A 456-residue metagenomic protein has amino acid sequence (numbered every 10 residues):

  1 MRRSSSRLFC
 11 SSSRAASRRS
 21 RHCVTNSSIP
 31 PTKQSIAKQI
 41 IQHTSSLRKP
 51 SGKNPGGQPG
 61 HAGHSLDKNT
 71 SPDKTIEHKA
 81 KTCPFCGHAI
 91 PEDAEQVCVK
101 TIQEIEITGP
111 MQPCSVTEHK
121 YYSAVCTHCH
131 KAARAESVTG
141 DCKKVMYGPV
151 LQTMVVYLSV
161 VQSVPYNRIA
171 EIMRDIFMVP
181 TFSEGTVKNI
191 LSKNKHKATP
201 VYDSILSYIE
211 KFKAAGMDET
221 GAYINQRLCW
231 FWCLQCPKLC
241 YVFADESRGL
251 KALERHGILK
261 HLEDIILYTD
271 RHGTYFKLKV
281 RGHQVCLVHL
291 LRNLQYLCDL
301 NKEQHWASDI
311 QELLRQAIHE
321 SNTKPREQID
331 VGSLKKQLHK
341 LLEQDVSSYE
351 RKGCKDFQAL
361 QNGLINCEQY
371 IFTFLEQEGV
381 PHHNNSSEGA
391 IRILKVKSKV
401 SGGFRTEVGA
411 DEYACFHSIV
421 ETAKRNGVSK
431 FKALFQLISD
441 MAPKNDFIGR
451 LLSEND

Functional and structural regions predicted by a protein language model:
M1-K143, M217, T269: Short, flexible loop/hinge motifs at secondary-structure junctions
S6, S123-V125, H130-D456: Catalytic center-proximal scaffold of phosphoryl-transfer enzymes
